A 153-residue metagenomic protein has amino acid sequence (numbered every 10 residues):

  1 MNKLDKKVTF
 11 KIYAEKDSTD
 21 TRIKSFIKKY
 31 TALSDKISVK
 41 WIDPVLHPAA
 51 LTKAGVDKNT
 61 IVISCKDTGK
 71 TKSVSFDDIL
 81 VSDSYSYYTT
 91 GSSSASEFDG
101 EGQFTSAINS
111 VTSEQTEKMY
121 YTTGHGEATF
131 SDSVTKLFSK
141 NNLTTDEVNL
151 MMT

Functional and structural regions predicted by a protein language model:
M1-T153: Short, surface-exposed patches at the edges or C-terminal ends of soluble domains, predominantly
